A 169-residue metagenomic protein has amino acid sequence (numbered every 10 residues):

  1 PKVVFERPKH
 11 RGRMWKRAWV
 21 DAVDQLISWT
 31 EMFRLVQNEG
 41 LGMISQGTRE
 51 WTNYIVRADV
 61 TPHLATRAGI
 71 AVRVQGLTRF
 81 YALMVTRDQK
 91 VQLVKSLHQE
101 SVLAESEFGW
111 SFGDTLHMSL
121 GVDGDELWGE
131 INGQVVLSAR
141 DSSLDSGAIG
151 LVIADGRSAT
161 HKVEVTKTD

Functional and structural regions predicted by a protein language model:
P1-D169: Extracellular glycan-recognition regions
